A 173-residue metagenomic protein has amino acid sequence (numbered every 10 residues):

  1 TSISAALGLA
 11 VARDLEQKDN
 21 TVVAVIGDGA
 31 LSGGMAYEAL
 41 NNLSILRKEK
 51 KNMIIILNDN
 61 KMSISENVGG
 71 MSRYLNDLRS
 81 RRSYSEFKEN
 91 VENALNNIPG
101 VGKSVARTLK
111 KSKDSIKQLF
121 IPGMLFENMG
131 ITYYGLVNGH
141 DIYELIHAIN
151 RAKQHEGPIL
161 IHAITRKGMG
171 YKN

Functional and structural regions predicted by a protein language model:
T1-N58: Thiamine diphosphate
N60-N173: Long, well-ordered, tryptophan-enriched scaffold segments
